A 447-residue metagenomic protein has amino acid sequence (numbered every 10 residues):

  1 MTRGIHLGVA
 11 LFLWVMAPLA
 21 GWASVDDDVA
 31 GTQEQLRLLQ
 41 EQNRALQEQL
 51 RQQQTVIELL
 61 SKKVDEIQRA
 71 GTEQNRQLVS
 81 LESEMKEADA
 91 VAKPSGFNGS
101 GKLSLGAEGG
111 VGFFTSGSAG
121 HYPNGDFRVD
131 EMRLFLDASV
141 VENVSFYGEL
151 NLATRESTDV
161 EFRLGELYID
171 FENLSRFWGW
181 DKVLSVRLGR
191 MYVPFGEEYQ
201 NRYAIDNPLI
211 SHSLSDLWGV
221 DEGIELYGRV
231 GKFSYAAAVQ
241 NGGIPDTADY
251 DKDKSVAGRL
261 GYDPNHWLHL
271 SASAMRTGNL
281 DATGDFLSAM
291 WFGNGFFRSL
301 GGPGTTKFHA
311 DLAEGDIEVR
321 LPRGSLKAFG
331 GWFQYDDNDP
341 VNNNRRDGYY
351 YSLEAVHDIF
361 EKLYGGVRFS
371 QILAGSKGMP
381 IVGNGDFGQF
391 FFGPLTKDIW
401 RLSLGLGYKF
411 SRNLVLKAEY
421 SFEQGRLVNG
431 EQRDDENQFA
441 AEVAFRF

Functional and structural regions predicted by a protein language model:
M1-V9: Bacterial N-terminal signal peptides that target proteins for export
G8-P18: Bacterial N-terminal signal peptides
M16-G21, G430: Hydrophobic membrane-targeting alpha-helices
G21-G110, F447: N-terminal periplasmic/intermembrane-space "pro-region" immediately following the signal or transit peptide
G31, D126-R128, F135, W218 (+4 more regions): Short secondary-structure boundary/capping elements
R51, G120-H121, Y147, Y168-F171 (+4 more regions): Outer-membrane beta-barrel pore domains
A92-I244, Y250-R276, E354-G375: Outer membrane beta-barrel
